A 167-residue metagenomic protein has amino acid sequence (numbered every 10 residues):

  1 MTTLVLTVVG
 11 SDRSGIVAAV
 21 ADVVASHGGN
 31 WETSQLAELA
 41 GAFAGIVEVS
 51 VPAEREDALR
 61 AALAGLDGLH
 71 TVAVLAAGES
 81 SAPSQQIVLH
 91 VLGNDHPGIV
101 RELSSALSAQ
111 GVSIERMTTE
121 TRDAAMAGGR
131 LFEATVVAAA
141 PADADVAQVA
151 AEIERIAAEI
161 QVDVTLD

Functional and structural regions predicted by a protein language model:
M1-D167: A conserved regulatory-domain signal marking ACT and ACT-like small-molecule sensing domains and adjacent regulatory
